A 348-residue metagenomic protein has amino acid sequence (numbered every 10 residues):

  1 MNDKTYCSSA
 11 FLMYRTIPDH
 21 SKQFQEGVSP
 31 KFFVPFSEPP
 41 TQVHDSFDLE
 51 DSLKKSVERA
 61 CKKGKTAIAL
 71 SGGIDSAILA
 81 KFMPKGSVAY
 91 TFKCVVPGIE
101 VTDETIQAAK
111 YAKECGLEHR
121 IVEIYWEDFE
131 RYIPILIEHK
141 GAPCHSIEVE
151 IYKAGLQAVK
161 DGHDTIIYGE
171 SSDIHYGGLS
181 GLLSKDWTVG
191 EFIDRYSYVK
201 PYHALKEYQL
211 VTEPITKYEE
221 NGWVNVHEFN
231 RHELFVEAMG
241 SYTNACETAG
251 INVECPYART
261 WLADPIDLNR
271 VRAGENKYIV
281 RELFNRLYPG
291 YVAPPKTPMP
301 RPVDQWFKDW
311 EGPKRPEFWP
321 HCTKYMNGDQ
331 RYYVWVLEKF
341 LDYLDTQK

Functional and structural regions predicted by a protein language model:
M1-K65: RNA-binding accessory domains that recognize and position tRNA/RNA substrates
N2-C7, M13, T165, W319-K348: Acidic, carboxylate-rich catalytic segments that either coordinate divalent cations
E26-E38, V43-S46, S52, A77-F82 (+7 more regions): Hydrophobic transmembrane helix bundles of membrane-integrated enzymes that assemble and modify cell-envelope
S46-I68, Q157-H163, A238, D342-Y343 (+1 more regions): Phosphate/ATP-binding catalytic cores across multiple sugar-kinase/actin-like superfamilies, primarily ASKHA
R59, K65-C115, R120: ATP-dependent adenylation/pyrophosphate-handling site
T105-H139, E170, E213: A conserved beta-strand->alpha-helix junction
S171-V189, E228-K324: Mid-to-C-terminal catalytic subdomains of enzymes that bind/position adenosyl phosphate moieties or nucleic-acid
W187-I215: Short, flexible loop segments at boundaries between secondary-structure elements
